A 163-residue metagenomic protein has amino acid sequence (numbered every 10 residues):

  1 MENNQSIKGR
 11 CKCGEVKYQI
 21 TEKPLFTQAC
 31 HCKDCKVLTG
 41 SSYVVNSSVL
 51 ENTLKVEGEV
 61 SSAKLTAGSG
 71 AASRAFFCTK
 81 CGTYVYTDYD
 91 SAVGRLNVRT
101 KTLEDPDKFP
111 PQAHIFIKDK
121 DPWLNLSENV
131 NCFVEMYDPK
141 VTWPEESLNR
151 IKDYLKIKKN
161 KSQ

Functional and structural regions predicted by a protein language model:
M1-R10, E15-Q163: A short Gly-Trp-Pro
